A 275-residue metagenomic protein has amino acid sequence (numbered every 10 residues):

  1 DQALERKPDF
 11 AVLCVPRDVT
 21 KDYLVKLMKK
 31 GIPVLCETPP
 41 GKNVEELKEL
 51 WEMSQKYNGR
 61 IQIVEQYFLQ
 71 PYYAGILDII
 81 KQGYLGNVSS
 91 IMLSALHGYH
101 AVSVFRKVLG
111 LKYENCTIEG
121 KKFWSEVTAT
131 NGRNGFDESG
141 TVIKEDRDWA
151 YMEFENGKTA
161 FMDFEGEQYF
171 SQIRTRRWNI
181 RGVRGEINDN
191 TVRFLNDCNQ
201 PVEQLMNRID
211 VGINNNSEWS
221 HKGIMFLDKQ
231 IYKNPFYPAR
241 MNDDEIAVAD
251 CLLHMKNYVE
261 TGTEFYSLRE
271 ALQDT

Functional and structural regions predicted by a protein language model:
Q2, F10-V15, G59, F236-T275: C-terminal helix-rich "cap/oligomerization" subdomain common to oxidoreductases
A3-K7, Y84-L85: Glycine-rich phosphate-binding loop signature in dinucleotide/nucleotide-binding domains
P8-F10, P16-R17, K21-F68: Beta-strand-loop-alpha-helix segment that lines the small-molecule cofactor/substrate pocket of alpha/beta enzymes
V15-P16, F164: Short glycine-/small-residue-rich Rossmann-like dinucleotide-binding loops
T20, E46-L47, L69-Y73, H97-A101 (+1 more regions): Conserved donor sugar-nucleotide recognition element shared by glycan-biosynthetic enzymes
P71-S90, A101: Rossmann-like NAD(P)H-binding beta-loop-alpha module
N87-T175, N179: Rossmann-like dinucleotide-binding domain that binds NAD(P)(H)
G140, N156-D250: NAD(P)-dinucleotide binding in Rossmann-like oxidoreductases
